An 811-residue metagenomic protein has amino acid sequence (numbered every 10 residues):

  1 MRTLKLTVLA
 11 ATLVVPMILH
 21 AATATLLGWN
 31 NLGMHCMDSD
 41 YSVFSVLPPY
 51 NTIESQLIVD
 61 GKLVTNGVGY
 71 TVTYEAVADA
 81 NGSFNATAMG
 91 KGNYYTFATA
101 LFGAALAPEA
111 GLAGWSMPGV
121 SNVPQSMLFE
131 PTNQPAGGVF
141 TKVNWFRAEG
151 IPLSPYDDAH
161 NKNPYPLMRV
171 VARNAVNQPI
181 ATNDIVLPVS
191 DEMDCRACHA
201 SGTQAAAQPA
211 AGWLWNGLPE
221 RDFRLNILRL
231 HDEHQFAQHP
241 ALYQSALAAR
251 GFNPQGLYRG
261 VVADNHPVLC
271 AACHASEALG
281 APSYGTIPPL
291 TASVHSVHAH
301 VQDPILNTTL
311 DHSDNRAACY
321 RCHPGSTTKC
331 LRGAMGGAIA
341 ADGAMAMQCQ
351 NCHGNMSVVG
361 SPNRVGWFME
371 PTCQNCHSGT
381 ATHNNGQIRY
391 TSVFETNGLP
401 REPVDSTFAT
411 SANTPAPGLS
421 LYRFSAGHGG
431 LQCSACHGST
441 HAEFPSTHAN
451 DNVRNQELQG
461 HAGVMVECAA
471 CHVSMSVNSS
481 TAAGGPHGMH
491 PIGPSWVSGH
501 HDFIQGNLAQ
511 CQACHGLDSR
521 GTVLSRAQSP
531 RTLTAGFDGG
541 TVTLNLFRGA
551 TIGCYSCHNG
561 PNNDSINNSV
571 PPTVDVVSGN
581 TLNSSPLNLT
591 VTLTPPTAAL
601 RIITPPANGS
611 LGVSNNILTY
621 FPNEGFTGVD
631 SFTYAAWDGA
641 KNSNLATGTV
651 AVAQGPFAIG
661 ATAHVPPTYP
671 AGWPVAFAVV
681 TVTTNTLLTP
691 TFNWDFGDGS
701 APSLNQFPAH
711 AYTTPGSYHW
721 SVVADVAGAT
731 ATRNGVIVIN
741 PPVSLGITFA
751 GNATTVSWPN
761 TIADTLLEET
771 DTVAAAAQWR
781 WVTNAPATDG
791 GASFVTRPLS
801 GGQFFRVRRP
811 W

Functional and structural regions predicted by a protein language model:
A22-I53, I58-N81, N85, I151 (+5 more regions): Short S/T/G/P-enriched beta-strand
T25, C36-M37, A80-N144, R601-N615 (+2 more regions): Low-complexity "stalk/linker" and mucin-like segments enriched in Ser/Thr/Pro/Ala/Gly
H160-K162, Y620-F626, F696, P708-T714 (+1 more regions): Residue-level recognition of secondary-structure-to-loop junctions
V176-T182, T203-P209, A249-R259, S276-N567: Inter-heme linker and motif-flanking segments adjacent to c-type heme-binding CXXCH motifs in c-type cytochromes
N183-L187, M193-D194, K641-G655, R733-V738: C-terminal edge beta-strand
T573, S578-N588, T592-T604, S631-T633 (+1 more regions): Extracellular/lumenal mature domains of secreted and surface-exposed proteins
N740-W811: Short, composition-biased motifs enriched in small/polar/acidic residues
